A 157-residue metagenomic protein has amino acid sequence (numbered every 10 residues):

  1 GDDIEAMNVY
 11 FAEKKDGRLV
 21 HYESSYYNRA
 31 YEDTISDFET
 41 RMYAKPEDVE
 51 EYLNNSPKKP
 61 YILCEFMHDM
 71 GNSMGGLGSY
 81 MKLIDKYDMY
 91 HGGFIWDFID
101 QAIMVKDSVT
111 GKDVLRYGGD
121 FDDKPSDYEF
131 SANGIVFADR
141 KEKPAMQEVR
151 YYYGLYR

Functional and structural regions predicted by a protein language model:
G1-D139, P144: Substrate-binding/catalytic cleft of secreted carbohydrate-active enzymes, primarily glycoside hydrolases
D139-R157: Surface beta-strand/loop "capping" patches
